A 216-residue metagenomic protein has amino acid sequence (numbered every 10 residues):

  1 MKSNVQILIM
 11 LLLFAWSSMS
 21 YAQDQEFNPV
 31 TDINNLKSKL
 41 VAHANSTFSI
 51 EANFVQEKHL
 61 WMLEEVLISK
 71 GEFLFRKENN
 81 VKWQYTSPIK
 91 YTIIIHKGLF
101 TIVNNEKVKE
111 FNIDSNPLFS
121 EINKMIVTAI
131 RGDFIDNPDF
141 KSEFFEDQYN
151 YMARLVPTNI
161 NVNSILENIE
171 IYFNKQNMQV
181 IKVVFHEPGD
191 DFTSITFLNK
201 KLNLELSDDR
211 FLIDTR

Functional and structural regions predicted by a protein language model:
M1-L8: Bacterial N-terminal signal peptides that target proteins for export
I9-S17: Bacterial N-terminal signal peptides
S20-N53, H59-E64, R210-R216: N-terminal leader/targeting segments and the immediate start of mature chains
A52-V55, I68-K70, N168, F197: Extended beta-sheet lipid-handling architectures
F54, V81-Y85, F100-V103, A153-L155 (+1 more regions): Short hydrophobic/aromatic-rich beta-strand segments that constitute the beta-sheet cores of beta-sandwich/beta-barrel
E72-S120, T193: An acidic-aromatic
F111, I135-R216: Gly/Pro-enriched, hydrophobic low-complexity segments that function as extracytoplasmic propeptides/linkers
M125-A129: Anionic-ligand binding region
